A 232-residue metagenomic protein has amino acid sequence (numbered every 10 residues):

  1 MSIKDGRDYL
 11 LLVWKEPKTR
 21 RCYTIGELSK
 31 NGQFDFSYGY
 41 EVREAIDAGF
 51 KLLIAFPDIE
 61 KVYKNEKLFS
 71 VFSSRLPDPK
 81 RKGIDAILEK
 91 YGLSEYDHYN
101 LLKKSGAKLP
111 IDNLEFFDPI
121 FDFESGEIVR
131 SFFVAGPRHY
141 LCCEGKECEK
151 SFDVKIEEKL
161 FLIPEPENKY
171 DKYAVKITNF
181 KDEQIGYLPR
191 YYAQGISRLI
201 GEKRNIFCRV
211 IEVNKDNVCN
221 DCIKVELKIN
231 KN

Functional and structural regions predicted by a protein language model:
M1-N232: Conserved active-site motif detector
